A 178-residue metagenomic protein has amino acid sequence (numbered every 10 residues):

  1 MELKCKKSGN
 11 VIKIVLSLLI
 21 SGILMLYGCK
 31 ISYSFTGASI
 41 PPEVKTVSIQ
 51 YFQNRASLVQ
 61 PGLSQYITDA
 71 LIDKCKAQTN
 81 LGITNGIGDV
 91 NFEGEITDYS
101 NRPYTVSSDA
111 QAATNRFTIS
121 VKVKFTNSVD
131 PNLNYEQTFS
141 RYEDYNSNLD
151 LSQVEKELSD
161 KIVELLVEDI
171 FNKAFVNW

Functional and structural regions predicted by a protein language model:
E2-L18: Bacterial N-terminal signal peptides that target proteins for export
V15-Y27: Bacterial N-terminal signal peptides
M25-D73, N80, N172-W178: A structural "domain/chain start" motif
K30, N127-D130, Y145-W178: C-terminal/domain-edge helix-coil "capping" segments
F35, A77-G82, D89-N134, Y142-E155: Surface-exposed short loop/turn segments
L58-D69, A112, R116, S152-L165: Soluble non-cytosolic domains of exported or imported proteins
